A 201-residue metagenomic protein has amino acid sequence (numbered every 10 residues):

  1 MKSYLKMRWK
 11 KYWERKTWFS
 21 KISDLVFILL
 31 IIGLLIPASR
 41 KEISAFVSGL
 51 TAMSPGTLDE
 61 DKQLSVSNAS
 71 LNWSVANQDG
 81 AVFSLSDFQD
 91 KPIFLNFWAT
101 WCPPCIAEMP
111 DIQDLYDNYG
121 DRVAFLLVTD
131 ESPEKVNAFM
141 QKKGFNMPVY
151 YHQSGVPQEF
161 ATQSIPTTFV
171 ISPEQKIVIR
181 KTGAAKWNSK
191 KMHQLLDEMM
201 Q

Functional and structural regions predicted by a protein language model:
M1-W18: N-terminal Lys/Arg-rich, disordered targeting/topogenic segments
K21-P37: Hydrophobic membrane-insertion alpha-helices, especially the h-region of bacterial N-terminal signal peptides
I36-N72: N-proximal helix/coil linker or "cap" segments that precede and/or mark the start of modular domains
S65-S67, N72-I93: A short beta-strand-turn-helix
Q89, F97-D114: Conserved redox-active cysteine motifs that mediate thiol-disulfide chemistry, especially di-cysteine Cys-X(1-2)-Cys
L95, L126-V128: Conserved hydrophobic packing residues within short motifs/helices of P-loop NTPase cores of ABC-family ATPases
L126, N137-E174, T182: Short, internal strand/loop/helix patches that form the active-site neighborhood or redox-interaction surface
V170-Q201: Thiol-/selenol-based redox modules, centered on thioredoxin-like and closely related oxidoreductase domains
